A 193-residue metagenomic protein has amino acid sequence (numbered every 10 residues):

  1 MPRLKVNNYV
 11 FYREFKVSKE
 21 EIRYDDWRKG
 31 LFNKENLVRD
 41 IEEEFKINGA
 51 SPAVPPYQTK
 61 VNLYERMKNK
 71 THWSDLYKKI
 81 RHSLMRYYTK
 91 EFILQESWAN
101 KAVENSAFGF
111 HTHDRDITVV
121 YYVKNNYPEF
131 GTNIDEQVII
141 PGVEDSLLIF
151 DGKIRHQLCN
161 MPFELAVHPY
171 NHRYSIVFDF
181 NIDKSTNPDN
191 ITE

Functional and structural regions predicted by a protein language model:
M1-K90: Non-heme Fe(II)/2-oxoglutarate
K90-I191: Catalytic core of non-heme Fe(II) oxygenases with the double-stranded beta-helix
